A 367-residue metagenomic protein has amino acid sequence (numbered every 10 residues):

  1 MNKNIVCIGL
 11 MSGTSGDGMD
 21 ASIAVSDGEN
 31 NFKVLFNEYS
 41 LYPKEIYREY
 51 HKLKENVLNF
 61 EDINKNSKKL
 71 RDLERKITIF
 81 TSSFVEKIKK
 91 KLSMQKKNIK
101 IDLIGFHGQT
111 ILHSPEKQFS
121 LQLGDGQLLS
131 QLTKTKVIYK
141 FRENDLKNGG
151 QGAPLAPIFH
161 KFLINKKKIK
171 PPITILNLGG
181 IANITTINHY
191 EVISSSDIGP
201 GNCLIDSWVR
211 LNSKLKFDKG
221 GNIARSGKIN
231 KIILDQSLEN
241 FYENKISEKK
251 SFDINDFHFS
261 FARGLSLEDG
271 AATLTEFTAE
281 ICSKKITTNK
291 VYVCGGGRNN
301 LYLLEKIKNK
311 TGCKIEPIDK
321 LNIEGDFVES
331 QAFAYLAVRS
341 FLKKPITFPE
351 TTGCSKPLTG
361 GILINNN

Functional and structural regions predicted by a protein language model:
C7-M11, K100-G105, I173-N177, S195: Short glycine-aspartate micro-motif
S12, F106-Q109, L178-I181, N289-N300 (+1 more regions): Glycine-rich beta-strand-to-loop/alpha-helix junction loops that act as flexible
S12, G16-D17, E276, E316-N367: Glycine-rich phosphate-binding/hydrolytic loop that grips phosphoryl groups
M19-S26, F36-K52, L132, I138-K166 (+1 more regions): Glycine-rich phosphate-binding loop plus the immediately following alpha-helix
V25-S83, I88: Glycine-rich nucleotide/cofactor/substrate-binding loop typically near the N-terminus or early in the first domain
D62-G126: Short beta-strand-loop/turn "lid" adjacent to the catalytic site in phosphate-handling enzymes
K100-I158: Glycine-rich phosphate-binding loop and adjoining helix at the ATP-binding site of ATP-dependent phosphoryl-transfer
K214-K290, N300-K308: A contiguous, well-structured pocket-lining segment that forms one wall/lid of small-molecule binding clefts in soluble
